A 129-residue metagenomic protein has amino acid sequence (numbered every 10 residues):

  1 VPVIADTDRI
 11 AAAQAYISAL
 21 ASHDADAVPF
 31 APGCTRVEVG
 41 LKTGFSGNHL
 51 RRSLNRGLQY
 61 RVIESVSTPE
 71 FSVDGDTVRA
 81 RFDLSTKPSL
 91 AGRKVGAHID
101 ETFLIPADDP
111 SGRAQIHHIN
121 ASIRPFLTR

Functional and structural regions predicted by a protein language model:
V1-R129: C-terminal and inter-domain tail/linker signature
